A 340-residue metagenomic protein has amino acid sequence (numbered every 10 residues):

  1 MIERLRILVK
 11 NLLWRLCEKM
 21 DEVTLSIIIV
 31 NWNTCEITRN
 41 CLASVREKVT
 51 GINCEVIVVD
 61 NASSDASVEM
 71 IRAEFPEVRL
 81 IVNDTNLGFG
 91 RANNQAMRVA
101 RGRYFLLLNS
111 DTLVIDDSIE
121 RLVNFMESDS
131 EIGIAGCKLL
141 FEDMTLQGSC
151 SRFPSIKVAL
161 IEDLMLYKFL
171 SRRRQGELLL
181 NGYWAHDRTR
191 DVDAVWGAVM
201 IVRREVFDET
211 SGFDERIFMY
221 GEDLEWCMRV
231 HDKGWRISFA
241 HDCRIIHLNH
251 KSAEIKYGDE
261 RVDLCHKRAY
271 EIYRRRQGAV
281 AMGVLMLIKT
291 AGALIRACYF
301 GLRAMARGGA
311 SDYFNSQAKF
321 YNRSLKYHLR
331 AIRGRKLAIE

Functional and structural regions predicted by a protein language model:
I2-E47: N-proximal low-complexity "stem/linker" segments adjacent to membrane-targeting elements
I28, M228, D232-G309: Active-site-adjacent helix/loop segment of glycosyltransferases that harbors family-specific signature motifs
S44, D60-V68, T85, I115: A conserved acidic beta->alpha catalytic loop
V82-A100, R121: Glycine-rich, basic loop-to-helix element that forms the pyrophosphate-binding segment of sugar-nucleotide handling
F105: Short aromatic/hydrophobic "clamp" motif used to bind/position activated sugar donors
D116-C150: Conserved donor NDP-sugar-binding/catalytic core segment of glycosyltransferases
P154-V192: Short, flexible, basic/aromatic active-site loop/helix in glycosyltransferases
A185-R188, D193-R244: A short, conserved alpha-helix in the catalytic core of glycosyltransferases
